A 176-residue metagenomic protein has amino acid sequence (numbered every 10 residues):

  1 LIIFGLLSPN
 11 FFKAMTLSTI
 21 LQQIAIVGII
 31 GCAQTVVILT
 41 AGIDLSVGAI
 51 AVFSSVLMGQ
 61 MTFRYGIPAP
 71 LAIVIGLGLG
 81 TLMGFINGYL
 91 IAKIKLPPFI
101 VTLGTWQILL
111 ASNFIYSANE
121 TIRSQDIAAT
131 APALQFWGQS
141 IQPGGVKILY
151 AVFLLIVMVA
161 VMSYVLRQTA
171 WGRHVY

Functional and structural regions predicted by a protein language model:
I2-L6, C32-A33, F53, V74-I86 (+2 more regions): Generic alpha-helical transmembrane segments of integral inner-membrane proteins, especially permease/transport modules
I3-Y65, Y89-L96: Single transmembrane alpha-helix segments in multi-pass membrane proteins
A14-Q22, Y65-L71, W137-V152: Interfacial loop-to-helix junctions that mark the boundaries of transmembrane helices in multi-pass membrane
I20, V27-G28, A49-F53, P70-G78 (+2 more regions): Hydrophobic alpha-helical transmembrane segments
V36-L39, P68-I73, K93-P97, S117-A129: A cytosolic-side transmembrane-helix exit/cap motif
G66-W106: Alpha-helical transmembrane segments within multi-pass membrane transporters and channels
P98-T169: Transmembrane helix-bundle core of multi-pass membrane transporters and related energy-transducing complexes
W171-Y176: Short cytoplasmic-facing helical segments at TM-TM junctions of multi-pass membrane proteins
